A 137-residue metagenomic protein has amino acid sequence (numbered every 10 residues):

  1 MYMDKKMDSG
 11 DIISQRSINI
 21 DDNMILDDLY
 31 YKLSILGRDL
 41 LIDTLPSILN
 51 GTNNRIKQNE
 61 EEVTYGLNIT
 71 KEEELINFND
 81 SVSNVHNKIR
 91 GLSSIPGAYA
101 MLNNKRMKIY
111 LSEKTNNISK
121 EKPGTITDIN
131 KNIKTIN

Functional and structural regions predicted by a protein language model:
M1-Y65, E72: Donor/substrate-binding cores of folate-linked one-carbon enzymes
S9-G10, K71-E73, N104, I133: Sequence-level motif detector for i,i+2 pairs with an aromatic at +2
I25, T70, G124-T127: A diffuse structural propensity rather than consistent per-protein peaks
S34-I35, I69, V82, N103: Generic alpha-helical secondary structure signal
G51, V63, L67, R106-K114: Charge-rich, low-complexity amphipathic helices in intrinsically disordered tails/linkers adjacent to domains
N54-K57, N77, A98: Short, hydrophobic secondary-structure boundary micro-motifs
L67-D80: Acyl-group handling in specialized metabolite and lipid biosynthesis
N79-N137: An anion-binding loop in the catalytic cleft
